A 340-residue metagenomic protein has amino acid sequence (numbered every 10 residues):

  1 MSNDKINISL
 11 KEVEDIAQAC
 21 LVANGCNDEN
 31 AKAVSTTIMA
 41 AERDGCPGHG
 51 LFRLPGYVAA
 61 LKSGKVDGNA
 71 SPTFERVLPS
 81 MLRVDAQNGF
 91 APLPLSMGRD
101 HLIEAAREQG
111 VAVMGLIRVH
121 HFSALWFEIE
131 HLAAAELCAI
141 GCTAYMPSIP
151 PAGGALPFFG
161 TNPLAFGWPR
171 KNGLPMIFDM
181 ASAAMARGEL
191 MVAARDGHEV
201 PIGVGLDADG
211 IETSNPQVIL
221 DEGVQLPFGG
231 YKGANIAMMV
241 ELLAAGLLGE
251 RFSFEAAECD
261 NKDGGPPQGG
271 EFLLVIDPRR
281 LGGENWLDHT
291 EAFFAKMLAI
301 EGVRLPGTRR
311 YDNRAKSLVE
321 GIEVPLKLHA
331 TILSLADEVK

Functional and structural regions predicted by a protein language model:
D4-I8, V13, L247, F252-K340: Catalytic-core signal marking the mid-to-C-terminal active-site face
I6-L10, C26-F52, V66-V77, D263-P267 (+1 more regions): N-terminal glycine-rich anion-binding loops that anchor highly charged ligand groups
G50-I103: Active-site cofactor/substrate anionic-group-binding motifs, chiefly glycine- and Lys/Arg-rich phosphate-binding loops
M81-K171: A generic, well-ordered mixed alpha/beta core segment in the N-terminal half of proteins
L137-S148, L242-C259: Glycine-rich phosphate/pyrophosphate-binding loops and their adjacent beta-strand/loop elements at enzyme active sites
I149-Q217: Phosphate/diphosphate-binding glycine-rich loops and adjacent basic-rich segments that engage nucleotide
A186-G249, P266: Small-residue-enriched flexible segments
